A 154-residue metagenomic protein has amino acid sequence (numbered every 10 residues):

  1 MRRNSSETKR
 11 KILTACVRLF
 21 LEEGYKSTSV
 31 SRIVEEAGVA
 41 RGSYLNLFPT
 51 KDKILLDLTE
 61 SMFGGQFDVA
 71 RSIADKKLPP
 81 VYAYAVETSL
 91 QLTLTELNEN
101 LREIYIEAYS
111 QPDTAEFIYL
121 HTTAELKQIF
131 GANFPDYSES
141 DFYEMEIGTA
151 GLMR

Functional and structural regions predicted by a protein language model:
M1-N4: N-terminal intrinsically disordered/low-complexity leader segments
K11, L19-K53, D57: Helix-turn-helix
L19, G65, V69, L94 (+1 more regions): Short alpha-helical functional segments enriched in proximate histidine and acidic residues
K51, M62-F67: CheY-like receiver
D57, D68-L101, Q111, Y119-T123: Hydrophobic alpha-helical connector segments
Y109-R154: Amphipathic alpha-helical packing segments from all-alpha helical-bundle domains
